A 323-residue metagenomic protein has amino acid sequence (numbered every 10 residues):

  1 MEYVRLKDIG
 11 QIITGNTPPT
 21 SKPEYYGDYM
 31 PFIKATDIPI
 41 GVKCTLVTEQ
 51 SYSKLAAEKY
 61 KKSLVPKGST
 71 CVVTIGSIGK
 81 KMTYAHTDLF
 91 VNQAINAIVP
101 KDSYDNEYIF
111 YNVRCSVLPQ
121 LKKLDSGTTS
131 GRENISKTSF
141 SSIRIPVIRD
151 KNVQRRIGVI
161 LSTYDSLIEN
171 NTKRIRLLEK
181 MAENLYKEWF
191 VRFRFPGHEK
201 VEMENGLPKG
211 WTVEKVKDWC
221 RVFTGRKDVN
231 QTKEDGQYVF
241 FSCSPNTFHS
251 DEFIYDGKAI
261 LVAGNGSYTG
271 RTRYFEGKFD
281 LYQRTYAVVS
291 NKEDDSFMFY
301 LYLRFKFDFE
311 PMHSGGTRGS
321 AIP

Functional and structural regions predicted by a protein language model:
M1-T17, S142, P146-R156, S162-V191 (+1 more regions): Non-catalytic DNA-recognition/assembly elements of restriction-modification systems
V4-P23, T36-K67, E214-L261, G266-S267 (+1 more regions): Sequence-specific dsDNA recognition surfaces
T74, L89-N96, T128-R155, F279-T285 (+1 more regions): A short glycine-rich beta-alpha junction/loop motif
S77-K80: Short, charged beta-turn/beta-strand-edge "cap" motif at the junction between a beta-strand and an adjacent loop
V91-Y108: Short peripheral tails and domain-boundary helices/loops at the edges of structured domains
V99-D102, I145-V147, V288-K292: Short beta-strand-to-loop capping motifs
S103-I109, K151-N152, E293-F299: Short, conserved charged micro-motifs
